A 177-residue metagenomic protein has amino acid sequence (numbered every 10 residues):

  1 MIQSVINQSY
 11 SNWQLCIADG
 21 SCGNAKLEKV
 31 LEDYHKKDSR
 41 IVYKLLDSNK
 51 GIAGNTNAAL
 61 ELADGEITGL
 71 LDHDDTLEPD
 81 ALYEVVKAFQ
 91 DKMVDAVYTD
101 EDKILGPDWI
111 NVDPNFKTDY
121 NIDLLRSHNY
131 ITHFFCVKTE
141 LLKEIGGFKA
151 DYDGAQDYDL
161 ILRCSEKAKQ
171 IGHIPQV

Functional and structural regions predicted by a protein language model:
I2-Q3, E28, N57, G65 (+2 more regions): Short alpha-helix within the catalytic core of nucleotide-sugar-dependent glycosyltransferases
I6-L45: Acidic donor-binding segment of Leloir-type glycosyltransferases
L46-A63: Glycine-rich, basic loop-to-helix element that forms the pyrophosphate-binding segment of sugar-nucleotide handling
A53, E61, W109-C136, E140: A recurrent flexible, glycine/aromatic-enriched loop bordering the glycosyltransferase active site that acts as
T68: Short aromatic/hydrophobic "clamp" motif used to bind/position activated sugar donors
D72-T76, D100: The conserved acidic donor/metal-binding loop of glycosyltransferases
D80-V112, E140: Conserved donor NDP-sugar-binding/catalytic core segment of glycosyltransferases
A150-Y152, L162-V177: Catalytic donor-sugar/metal-binding loop of nucleotide-sugar-dependent glycosyltransferases
